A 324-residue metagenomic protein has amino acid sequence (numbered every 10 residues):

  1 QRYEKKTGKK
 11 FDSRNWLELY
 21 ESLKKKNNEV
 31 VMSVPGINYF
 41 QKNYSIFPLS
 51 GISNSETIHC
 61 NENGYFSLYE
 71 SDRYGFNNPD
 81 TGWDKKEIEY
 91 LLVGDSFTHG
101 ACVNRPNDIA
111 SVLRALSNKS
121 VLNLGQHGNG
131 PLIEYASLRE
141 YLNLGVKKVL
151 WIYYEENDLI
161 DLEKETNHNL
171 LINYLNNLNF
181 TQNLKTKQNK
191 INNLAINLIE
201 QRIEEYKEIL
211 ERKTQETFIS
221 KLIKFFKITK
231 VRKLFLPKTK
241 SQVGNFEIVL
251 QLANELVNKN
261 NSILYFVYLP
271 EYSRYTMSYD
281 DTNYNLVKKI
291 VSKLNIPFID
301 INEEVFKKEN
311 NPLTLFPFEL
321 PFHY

Functional and structural regions predicted by a protein language model:
R2-L116, V305-L320: Membrane/wall-proximal cationic-aromatic binding patches
K5-R14, Y154-K289, I296, I301-L313: Serine-dependent acyl-ester chemistry module
F76-N77, N107, E134-Y141, I248-A253 (+1 more regions): Alpha-helical scaffolding within the catalytic cores of extracellular/periplasmic polymer-degrading hydrolases
I88, N118-S120, L144-V149, N258-Y265 (+1 more regions): Loop/turn elements at helix/coil->beta-strand transitions in domains of secreted/extracellular proteins
L91, H99-F180: Conserved SGNH/GDSL esterase-like catalytic core that processes O-acyl groups on lipids and polysaccharides
D95, E134, V149, V257 (+1 more regions): Generic structural signal for small/hydrophobic residues in well-ordered secondary structure, especially within
F97-G100, N123-L124, T239-V243, E319-H323: Second-shell loop/turn segments in exported
L113-R114, V287, V291: Structural element of the ATP-grasp superfamily
